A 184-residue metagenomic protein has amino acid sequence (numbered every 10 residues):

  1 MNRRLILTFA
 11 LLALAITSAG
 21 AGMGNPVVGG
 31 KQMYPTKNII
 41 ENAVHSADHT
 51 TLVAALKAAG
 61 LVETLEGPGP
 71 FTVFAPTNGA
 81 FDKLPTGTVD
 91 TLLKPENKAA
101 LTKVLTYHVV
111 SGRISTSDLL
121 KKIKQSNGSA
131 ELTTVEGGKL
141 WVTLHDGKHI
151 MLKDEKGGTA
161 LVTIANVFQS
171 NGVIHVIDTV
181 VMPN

Functional and structural regions predicted by a protein language model:
M1-L7: Bacterial N-terminal signal peptides that target proteins for export
T8-T17: Bacterial N-terminal signal peptides
G20-N184: Mature, structured domains of secreted/extracytosolic soluble proteins
